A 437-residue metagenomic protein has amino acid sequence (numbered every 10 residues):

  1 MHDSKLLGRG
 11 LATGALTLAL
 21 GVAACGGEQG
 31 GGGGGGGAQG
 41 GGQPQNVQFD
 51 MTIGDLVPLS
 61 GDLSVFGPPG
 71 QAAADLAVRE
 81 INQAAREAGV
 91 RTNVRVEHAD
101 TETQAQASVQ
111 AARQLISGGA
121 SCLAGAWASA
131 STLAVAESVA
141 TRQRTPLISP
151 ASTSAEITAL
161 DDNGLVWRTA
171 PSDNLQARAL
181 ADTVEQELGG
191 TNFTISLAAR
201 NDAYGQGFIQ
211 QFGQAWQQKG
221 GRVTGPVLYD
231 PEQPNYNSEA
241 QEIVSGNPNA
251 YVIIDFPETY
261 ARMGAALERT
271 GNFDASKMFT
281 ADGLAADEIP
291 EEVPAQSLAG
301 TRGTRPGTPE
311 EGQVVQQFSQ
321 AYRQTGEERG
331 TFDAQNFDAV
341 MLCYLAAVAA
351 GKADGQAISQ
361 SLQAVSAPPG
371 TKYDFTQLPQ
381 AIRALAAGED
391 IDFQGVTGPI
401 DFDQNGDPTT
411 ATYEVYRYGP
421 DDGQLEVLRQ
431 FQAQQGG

Functional and structural regions predicted by a protein language model:
H2-G10, G14, A19-G21, C25-G437: Extracytosolic ligand-binding ectodomains
